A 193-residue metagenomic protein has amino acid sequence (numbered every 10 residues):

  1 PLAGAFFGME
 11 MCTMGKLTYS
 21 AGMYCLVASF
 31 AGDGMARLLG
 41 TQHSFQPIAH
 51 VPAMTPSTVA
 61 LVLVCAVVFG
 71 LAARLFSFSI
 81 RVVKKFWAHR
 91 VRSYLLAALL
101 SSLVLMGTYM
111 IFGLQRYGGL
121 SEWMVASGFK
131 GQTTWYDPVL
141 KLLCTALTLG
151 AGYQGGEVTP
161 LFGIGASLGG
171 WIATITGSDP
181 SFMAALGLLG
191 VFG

Functional and structural regions predicted by a protein language model:
P1-G193: Alpha-helical transmembrane segments and immediately membrane-proximal extracytoplasmic
